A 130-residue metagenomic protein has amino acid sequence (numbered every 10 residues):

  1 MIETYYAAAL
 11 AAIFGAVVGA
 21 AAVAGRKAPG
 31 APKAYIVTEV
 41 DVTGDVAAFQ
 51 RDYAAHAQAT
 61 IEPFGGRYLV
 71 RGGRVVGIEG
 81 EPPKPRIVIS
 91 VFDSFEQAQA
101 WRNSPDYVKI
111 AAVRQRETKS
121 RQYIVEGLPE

Functional and structural regions predicted by a protein language model:
I2-R86, D93-A100, E126-E130: Short S/T/G/P-rich N-terminal loop/turn motif that feeds into the first structured element of a domain
R86-V88, S120-R121: Generic beta-strand structural signal
R102-D106: A short, charged, amphipathic alpha-helix used as a generic interaction element across diverse proteins
Y107-I124: Short arginine-rich
